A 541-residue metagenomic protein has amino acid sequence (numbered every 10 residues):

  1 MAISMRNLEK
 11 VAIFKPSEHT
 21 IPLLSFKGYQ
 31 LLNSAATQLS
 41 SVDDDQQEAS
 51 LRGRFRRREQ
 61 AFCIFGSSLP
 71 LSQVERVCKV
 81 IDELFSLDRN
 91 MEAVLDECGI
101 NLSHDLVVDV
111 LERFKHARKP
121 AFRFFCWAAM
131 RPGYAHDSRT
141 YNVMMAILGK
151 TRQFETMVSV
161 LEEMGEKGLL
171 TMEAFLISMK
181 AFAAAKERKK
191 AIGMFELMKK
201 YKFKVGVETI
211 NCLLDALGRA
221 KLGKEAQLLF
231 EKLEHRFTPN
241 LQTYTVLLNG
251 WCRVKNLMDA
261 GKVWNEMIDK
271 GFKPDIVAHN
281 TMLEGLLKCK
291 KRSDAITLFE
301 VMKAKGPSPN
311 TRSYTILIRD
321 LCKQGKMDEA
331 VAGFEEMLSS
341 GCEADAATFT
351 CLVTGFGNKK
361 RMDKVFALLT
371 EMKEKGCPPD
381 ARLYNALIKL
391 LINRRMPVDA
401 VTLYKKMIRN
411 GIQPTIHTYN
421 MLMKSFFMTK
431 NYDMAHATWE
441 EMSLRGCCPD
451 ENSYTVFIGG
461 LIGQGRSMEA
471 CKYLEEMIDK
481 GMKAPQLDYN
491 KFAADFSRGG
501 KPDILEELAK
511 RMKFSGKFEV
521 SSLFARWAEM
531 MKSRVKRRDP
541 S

Functional and structural regions predicted by a protein language model:
M1-E208, A220-E225, N256, V520-S541: N-terminal targeting peptides
S103-V107, D137, Y141-N142, M157 (+30 more regions): Pentatricopeptide repeat
F124, V160, M194, L229 (+8 more regions): Alpha-helical solenoid repeat scaffolds, predominantly canonical TPR units
P132-G133, K167-G168, K202, K221 (+15 more regions): Inter-helix linker motif
E475-K483, S497-G500, E507-F518: TPR/TPR-like (Sel1-like) alpha-helical repeat modules
